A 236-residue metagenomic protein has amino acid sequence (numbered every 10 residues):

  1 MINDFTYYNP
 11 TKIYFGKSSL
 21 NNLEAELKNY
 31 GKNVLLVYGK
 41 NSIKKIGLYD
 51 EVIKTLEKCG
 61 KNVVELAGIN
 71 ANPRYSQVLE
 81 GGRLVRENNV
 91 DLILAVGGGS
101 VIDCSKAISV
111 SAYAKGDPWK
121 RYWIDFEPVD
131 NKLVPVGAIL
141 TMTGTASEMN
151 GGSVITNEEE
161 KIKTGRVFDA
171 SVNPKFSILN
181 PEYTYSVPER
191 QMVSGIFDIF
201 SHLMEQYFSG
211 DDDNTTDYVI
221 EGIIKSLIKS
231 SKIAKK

Functional and structural regions predicted by a protein language model:
M1-L92: ATP/NTP phosphate-donor binding region
N21-N22, I43-K44, T143-A146, T184-S186 (+1 more regions): Short, acidic Gly/Pro/Ser/Thr-rich loop/turn segments
E24, D50-I53, V64, L79-G82 (+3 more regions): Predominant activation on well-ordered alpha-helical scaffold segments within soluble catalytic domains
L27, G31, L56, G60 (+4 more regions): Structural signal for hydrophobic packing residues in well-ordered secondary-structure cores of soluble enzyme domains
K44-K45, P73, C104, S147 (+2 more regions): Secondary-structure boundary/capping motif
S76-L179: Glycine/threonine-rich beta-strand-loop-alpha-helix active-site module that forms ligand/phosphate-binding
G152-K236: Carboxylate- and glycine-rich phosphate/diphosphate-binding segment that chelates Mg2+/Mn2+
